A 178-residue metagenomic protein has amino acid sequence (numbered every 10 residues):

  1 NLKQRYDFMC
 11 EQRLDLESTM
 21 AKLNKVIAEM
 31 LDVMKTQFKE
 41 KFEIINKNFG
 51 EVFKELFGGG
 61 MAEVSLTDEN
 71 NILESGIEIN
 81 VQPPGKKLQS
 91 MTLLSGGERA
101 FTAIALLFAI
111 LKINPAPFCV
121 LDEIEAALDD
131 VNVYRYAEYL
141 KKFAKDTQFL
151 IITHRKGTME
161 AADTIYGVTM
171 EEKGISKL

Functional and structural regions predicted by a protein language model:
N1-L178: Terminal ABC-like ATPase head and other globular end-domains that cap long coiled-coil arms in SMC/Rad50/SbcC-family
